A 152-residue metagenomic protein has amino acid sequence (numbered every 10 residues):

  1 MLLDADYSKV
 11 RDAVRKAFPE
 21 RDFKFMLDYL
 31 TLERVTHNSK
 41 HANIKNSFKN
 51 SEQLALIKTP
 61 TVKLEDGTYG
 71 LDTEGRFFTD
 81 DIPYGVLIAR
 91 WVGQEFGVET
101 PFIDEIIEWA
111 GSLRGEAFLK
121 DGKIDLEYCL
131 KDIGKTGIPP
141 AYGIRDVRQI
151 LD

Functional and structural regions predicted by a protein language model:
M1-L87, F96: C-terminal substrate-binding/catalytic lobe of Rossmann-fold NAD(P)-dependent dehydrogenases
T59-D66, G70-G75, T79-D152: Long, positively charged, glycine-interspersed low-complexity recognition regions
